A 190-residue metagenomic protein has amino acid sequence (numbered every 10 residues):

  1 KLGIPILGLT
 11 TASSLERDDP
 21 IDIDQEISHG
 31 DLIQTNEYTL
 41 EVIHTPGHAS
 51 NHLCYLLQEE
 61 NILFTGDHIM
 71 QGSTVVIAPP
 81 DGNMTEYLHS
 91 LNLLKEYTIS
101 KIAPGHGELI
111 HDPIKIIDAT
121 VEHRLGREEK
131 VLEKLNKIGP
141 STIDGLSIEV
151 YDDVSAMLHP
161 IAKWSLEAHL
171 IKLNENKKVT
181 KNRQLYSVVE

Functional and structural regions predicted by a protein language model:
K1-N36: Active-site HxH/HxHxD metal-binding segment of metal-dependent hydrolases
S13-S14, Q71-G72, V150-D153: Short glycine/proline- and charge-enriched loop/turn segments that cap or connect secondary-structure elements
D18-D22, V76-P79, K115-I116, L158-P160: Short, solvent-exposed loop/turn segments at secondary-structure boundaries
T35, Y55-L57, K181, V188: Conserved hydrophobic "DFG−1" position in protein kinase catalytic cores
T39-K130, K134: Metallo-beta-lactamase
E133-E190: C-terminal regulatory/interaction regions
